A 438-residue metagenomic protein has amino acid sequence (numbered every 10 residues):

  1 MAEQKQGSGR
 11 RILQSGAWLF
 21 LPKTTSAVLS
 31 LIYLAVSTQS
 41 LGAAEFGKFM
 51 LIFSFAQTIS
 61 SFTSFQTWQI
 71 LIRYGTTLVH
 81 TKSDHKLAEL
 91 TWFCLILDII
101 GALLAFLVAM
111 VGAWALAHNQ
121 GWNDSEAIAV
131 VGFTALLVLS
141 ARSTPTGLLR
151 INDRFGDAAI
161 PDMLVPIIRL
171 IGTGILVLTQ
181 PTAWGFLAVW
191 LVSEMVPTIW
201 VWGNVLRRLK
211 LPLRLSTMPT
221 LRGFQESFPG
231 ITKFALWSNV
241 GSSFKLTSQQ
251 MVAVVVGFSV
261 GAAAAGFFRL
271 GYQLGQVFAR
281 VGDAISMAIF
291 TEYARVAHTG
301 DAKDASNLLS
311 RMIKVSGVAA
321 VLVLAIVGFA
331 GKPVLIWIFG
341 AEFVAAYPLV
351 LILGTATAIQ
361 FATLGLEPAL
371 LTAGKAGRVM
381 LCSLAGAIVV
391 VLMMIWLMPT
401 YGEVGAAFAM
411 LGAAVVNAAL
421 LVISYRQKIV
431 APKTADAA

Functional and structural regions predicted by a protein language model:
M1-I12, A183, V201-Q249, E292 (+2 more regions): Interhelical loop/hinge segments that connect adjacent transmembrane helices in multipass membrane
R10, Q14-S26, S30, I52 (+3 more regions): Membrane-water interface segments that mark the loop-to-transmembrane alpha-helix transition
R10-I72, M110, K233-A263, M410 (+1 more regions): Signature of the first transmembrane helix
F49, F53-S64, G241-K245, F267-A294 (+2 more regions): Transmembrane helix-bundle signature of multi-pass secondary active exporters and lipid flippases
S64-T81, R150-I151, L213-R214, G271-G300 (+1 more regions): Helix-loop junctions and terminal segments of transmembrane helices in multi-pass membrane transport/translocation
A113-G132, S310, F329-A358, V404: Interfacial segments at transmembrane-helix termini and the short loops linking adjacent helices
E126-V131, A159-P212, S216, A385-V389 (+1 more regions): Hydrophobic alpha-helical transmembrane segments
V138-L164, W184, G354-L384: Membrane-interface junctions at transmembrane-helix termini in multi-pass inner-membrane proteins
